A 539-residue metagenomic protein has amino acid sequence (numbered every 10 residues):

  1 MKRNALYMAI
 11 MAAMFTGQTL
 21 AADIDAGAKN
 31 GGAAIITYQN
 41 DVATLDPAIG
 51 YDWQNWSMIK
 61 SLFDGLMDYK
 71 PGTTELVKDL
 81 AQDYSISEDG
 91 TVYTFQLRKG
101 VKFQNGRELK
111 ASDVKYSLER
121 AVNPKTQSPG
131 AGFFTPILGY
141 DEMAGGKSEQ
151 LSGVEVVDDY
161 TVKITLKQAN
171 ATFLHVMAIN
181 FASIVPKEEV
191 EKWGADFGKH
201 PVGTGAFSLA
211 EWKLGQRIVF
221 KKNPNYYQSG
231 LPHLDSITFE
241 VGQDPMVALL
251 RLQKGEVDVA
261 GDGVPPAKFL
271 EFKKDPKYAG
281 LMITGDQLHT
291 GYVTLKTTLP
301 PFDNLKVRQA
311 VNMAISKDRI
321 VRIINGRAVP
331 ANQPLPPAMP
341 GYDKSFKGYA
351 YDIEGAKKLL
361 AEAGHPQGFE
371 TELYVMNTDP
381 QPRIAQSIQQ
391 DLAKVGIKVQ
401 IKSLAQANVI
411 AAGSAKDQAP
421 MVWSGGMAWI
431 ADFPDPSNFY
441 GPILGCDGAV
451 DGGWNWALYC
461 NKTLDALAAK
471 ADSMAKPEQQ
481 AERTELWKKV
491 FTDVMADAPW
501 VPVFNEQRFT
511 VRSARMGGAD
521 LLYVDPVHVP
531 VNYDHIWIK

Functional and structural regions predicted by a protein language model:
I35, K110-E119, D159-T165, G205-A206 (+8 more regions): Alpha-helical secondary-structure segments
T37-E88, E119, H200-G203: N-terminal lobe/hinge region of extracytoplasmic solute-binding protein
Q39, Q127, A131, S229-L231 (+5 more regions): Local pocket/hinge segments that shape ligand/substrate recognition
N40-S57, L80-A81, R107, P129-G130 (+3 more regions): A structural "hinge/loop" feature
K70-P71, S148-E155, D159-Y160, L166-P232 (+3 more regions): Gly/Pro-rich hinge or "lid" segments in bacterial periplasmic/extracellular proteins
Q82-F133, K163, R251, P301: Aromatic- and charge-enriched surface segment that lines or borders ligand/interaction sites
A171, K213, A314-K344, D379-Q389 (+1 more regions): Detector for C-terminal structural segments
G198, P224-E271, K398: Ligand-site clamp/hinge motif
